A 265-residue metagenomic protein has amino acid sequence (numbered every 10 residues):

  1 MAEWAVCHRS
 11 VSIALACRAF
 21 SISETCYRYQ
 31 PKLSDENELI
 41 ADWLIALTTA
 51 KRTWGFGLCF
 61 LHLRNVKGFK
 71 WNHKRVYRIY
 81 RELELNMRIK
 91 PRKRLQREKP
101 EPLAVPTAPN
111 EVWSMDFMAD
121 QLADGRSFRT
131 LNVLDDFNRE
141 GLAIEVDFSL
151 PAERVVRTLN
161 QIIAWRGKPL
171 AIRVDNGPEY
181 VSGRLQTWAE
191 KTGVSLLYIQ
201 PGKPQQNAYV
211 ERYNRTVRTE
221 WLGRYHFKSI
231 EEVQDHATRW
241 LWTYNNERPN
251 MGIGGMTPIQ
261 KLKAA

Functional and structural regions predicted by a protein language model:
M1-A265: Charged DNA-binding/catalytic regions of mobile-element recombinases
